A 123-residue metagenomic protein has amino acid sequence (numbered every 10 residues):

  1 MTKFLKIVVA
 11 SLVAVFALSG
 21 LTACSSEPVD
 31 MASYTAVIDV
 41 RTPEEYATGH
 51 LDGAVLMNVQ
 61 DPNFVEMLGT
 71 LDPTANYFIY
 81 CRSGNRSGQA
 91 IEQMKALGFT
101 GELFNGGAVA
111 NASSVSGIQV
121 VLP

Functional and structural regions predicted by a protein language model:
T2-A10, F16-T35, P43-A75, N85-P123: Rhodanese-like catalytic fold shared by cysteine-dependent sulfurtransferases and DSP/PTP-type phosphatases
I38: Active-site flanking residues adjacent to catalytic metal/cofactor-binding acidic residues
Y80: Short, surface-exposed ligand- or partner-binding patches at beta-edge/loop junctions that are enriched in aromatics
